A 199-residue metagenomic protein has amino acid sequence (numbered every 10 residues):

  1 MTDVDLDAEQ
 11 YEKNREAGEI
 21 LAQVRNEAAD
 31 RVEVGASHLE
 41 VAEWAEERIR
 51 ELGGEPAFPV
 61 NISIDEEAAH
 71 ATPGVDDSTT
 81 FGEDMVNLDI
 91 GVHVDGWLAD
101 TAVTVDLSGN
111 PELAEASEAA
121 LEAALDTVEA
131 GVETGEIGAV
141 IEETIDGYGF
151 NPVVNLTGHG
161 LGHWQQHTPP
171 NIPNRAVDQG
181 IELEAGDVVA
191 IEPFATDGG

Functional and structural regions predicted by a protein language model:
M1-G199: Active-site neighborhoods and metal-handling regions in enzymes and metal-associated proteins
